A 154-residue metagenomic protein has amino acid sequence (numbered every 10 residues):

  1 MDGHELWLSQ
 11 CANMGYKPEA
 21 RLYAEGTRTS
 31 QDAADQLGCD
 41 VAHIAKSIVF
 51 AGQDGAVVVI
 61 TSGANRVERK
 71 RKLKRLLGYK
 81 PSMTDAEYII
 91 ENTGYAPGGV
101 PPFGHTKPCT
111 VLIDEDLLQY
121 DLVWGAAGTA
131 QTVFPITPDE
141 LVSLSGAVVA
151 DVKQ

Functional and structural regions predicted by a protein language model:
M1-Q154: Extended, low-hydrophobicity, polar/charged segments
